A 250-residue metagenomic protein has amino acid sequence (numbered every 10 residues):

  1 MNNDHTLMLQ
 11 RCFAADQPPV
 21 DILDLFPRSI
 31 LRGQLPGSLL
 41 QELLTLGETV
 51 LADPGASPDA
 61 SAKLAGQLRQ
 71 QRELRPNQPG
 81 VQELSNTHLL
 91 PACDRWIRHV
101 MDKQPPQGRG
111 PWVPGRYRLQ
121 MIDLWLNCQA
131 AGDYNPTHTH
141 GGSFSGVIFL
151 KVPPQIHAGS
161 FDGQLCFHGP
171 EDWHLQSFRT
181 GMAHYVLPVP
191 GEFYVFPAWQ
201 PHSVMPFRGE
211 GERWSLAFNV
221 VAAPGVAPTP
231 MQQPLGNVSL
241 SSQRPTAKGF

Functional and structural regions predicted by a protein language model:
N2-P114, G132-Y134: Non-heme Fe(II)/2-oxoglutarate
N3, P136-H138, Q200, S241: Intrinsically disordered, low-complexity regions enriched for glutamine and histidine
G37, E171, Q200: A broadly conserved detector of short glycine/acidic/proline-rich loop/turn motifs that flank catalytic sites and bind
G115, L119-V195, M205, A222: Catalytic core of non-heme Fe(II) oxygenases with the double-stranded beta-helix
L175-F250: Catalytic core of Fe(II)/2-oxoglutarate
